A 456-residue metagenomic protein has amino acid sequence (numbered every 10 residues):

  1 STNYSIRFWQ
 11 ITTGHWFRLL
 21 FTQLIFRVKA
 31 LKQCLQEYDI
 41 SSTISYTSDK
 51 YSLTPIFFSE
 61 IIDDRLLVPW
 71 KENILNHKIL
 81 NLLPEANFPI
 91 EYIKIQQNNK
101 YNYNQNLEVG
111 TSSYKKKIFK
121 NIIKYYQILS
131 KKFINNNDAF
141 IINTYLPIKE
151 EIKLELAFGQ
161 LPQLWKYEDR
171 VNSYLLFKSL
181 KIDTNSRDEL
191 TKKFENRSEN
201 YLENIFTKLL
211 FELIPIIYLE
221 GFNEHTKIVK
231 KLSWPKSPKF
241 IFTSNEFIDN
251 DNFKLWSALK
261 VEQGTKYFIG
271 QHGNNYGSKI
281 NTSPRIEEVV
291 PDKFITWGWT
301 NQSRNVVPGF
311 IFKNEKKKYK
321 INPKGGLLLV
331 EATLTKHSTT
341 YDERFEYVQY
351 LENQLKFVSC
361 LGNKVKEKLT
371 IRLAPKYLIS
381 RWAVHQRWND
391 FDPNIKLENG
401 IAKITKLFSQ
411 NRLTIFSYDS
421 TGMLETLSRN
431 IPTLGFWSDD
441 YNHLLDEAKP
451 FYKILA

Functional and structural regions predicted by a protein language model:
S1-A456: Catalytic-core helical/loop segments in enzymes performing group transfer/polymerization on anionic/lipid-linked
